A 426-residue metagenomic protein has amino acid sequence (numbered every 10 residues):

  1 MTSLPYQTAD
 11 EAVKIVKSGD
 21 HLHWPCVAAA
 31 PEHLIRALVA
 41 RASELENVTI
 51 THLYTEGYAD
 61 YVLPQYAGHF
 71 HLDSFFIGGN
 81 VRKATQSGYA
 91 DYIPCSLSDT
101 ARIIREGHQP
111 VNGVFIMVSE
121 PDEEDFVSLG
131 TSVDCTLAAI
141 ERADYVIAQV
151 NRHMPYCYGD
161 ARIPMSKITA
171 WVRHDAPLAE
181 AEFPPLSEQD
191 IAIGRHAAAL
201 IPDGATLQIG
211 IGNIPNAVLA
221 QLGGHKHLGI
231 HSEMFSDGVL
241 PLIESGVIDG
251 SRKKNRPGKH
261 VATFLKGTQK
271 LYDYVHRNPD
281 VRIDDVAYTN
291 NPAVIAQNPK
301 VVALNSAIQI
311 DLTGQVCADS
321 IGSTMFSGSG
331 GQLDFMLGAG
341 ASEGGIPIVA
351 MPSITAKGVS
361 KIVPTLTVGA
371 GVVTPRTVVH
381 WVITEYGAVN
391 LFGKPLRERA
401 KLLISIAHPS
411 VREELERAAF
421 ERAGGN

Functional and structural regions predicted by a protein language model:
M1-N426: Conserved alpha/beta enzyme-core scaffold
